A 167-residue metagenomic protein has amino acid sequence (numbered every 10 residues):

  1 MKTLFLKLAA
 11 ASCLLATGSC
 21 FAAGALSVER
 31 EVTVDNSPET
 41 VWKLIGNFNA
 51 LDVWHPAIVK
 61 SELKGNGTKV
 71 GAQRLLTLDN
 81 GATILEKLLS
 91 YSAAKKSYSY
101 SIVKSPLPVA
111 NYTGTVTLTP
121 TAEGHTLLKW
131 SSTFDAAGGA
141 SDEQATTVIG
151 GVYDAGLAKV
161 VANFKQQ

Functional and structural regions predicted by a protein language model:
M1-A10: Bacterial N-terminal signal peptides that target proteins for export
C13-F21: Hydrophobic h-region of N-terminal signal peptides that target proteins for export in Gram-negative bacteria
C20-K64: Hydrophobic ligand-binding cavity/cleft-lining segments
S27-E29, A82-K87, A110-T115: Short, surface-exposed coil-to-beta transition loops
V32-E39, I45, P108, E143-D154: Soluble non-cytosolic domains of exported or imported proteins
T33, V53, E62-L107, K159-Q167: Glycine-rich portal/gate segments that line the openings of hydrophobic small-molecule binding cavities
D35-E39, L89-K96, T117-L127, Q167: A short, structured loop/turn motif at beta-sheet edges
L127, T133-Q167: A conserved amphipathic terminal alpha-helix motif
